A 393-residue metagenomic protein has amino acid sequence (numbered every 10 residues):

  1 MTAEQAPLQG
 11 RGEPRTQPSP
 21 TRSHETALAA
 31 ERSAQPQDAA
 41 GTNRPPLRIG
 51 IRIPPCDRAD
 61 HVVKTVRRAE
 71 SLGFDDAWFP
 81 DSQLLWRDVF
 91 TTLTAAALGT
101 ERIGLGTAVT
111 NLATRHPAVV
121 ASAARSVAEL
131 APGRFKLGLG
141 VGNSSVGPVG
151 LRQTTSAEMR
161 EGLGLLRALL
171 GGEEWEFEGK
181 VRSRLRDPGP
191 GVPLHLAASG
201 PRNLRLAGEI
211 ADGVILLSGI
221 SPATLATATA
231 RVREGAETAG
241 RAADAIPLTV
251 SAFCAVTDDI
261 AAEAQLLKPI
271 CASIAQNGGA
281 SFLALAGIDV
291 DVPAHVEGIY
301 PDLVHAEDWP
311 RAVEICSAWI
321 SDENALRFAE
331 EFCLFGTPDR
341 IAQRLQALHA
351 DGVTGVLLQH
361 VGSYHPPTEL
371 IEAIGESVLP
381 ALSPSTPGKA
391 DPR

Functional and structural regions predicted by a protein language model:
T2-R15, S19-T107, V192, K389-P392: N-terminal beta1-alpha1-beta2 module of alpha/beta enzyme domains
H24, L28-G41, R152-L185, A230 (+2 more regions): An alpha-helical appendage that flanks or caps ligand/catalytic pockets
R48-D60, T110-P117, G189-S199, C254-A255 (+1 more regions): Active-site mouth loops of central-metabolism enzymes
I49-I53, A77-F79, L105-A108, F135-L139 (+4 more regions): Hydrophobic faces of well-ordered beta-strands that scaffold small-molecule active sites in alpha/beta enzyme cores
R58-R68, A123, A198-L206, P338-A347: Short, acidic/polar
R67-E70, L93-G104, A124-F135, G208 (+2 more regions): Acidic (Asp/Glu)-rich catalytic clusters
G73, A96, V127, L166 (+5 more regions): Conserved, mostly hydrophobic/aromatic
W78-G99, N111, N143-V146, G219-P222 (+1 more regions): Glycine-rich, proline-tolerant flexible connector loops at the mouths of alpha/beta enzymes
